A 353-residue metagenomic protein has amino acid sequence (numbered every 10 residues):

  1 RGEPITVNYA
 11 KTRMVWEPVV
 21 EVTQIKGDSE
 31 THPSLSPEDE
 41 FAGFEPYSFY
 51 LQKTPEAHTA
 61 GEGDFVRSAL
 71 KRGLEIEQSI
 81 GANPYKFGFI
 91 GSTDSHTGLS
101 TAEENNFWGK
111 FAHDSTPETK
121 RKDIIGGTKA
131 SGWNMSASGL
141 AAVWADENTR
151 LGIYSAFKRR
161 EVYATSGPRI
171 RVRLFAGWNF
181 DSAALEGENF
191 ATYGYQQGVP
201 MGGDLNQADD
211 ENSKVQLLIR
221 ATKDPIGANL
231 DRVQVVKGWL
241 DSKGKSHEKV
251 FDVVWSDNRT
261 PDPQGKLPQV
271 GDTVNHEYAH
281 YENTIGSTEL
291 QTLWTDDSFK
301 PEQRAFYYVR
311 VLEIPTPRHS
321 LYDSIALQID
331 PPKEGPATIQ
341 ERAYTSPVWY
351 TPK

Functional and structural regions predicted by a protein language model:
R1-K353: C-terminal functional module detector
